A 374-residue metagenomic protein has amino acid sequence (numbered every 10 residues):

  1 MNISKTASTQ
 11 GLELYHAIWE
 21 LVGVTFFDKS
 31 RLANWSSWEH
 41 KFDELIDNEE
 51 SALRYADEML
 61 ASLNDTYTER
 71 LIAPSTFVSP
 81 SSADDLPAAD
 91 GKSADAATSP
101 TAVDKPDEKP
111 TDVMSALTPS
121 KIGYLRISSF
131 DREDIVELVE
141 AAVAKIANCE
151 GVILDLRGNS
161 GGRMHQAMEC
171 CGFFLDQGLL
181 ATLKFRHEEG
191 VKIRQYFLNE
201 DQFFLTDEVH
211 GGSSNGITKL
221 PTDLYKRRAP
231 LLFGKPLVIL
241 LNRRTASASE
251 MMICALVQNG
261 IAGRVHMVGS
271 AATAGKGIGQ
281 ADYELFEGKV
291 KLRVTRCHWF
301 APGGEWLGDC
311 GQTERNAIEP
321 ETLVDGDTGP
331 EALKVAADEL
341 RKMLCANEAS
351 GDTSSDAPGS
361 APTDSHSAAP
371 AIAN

Functional and structural regions predicted by a protein language model:
N2-T9, W19-L21, A33-N34: Sequence signature of WD/YWTD-type beta-propeller architectures
S8-A17, S120-Y124, S128-D131, A144-G151 (+1 more regions): C-terminal "post-core" interaction segments
V24-R31, T68, R132-I135, P302-G303: Short, solvent-exposed loop/turn elements at domain surfaces
F26-I122, G351: Extended, small/polar residue-biased N-terminal targeting/export presequences and adjacent propeptide/linker tracts
A33, L138-A142, M168-C170: "Short basic amphipathic alpha-helical interaction patches in structured regions
K109-A116, L138-A142, D223-K226: Short, charged beta->alpha transition segments
